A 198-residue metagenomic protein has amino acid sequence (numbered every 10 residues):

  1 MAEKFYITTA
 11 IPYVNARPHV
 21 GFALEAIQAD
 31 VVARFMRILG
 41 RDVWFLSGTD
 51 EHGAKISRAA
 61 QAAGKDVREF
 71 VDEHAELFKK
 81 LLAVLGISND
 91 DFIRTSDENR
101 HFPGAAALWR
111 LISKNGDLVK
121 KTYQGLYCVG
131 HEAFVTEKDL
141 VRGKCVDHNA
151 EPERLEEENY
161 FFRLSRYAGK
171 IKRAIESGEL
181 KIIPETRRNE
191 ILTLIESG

Functional and structural regions predicted by a protein language model:
M1-G198: N-terminal, positively charged nucleic-acid-binding surface of large information/translation enzymes
